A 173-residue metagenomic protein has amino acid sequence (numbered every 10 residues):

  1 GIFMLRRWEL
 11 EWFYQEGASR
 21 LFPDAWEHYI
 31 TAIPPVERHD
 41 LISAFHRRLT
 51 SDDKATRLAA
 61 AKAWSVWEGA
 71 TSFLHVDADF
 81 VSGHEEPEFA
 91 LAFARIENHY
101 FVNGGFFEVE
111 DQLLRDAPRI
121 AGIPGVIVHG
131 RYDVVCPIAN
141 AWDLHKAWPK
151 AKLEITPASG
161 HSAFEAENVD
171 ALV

Functional and structural regions predicted by a protein language model:
G1-H46: A catalytic-pocket lid/entrance helix-loop region that shapes and gates access to the active site across common
V36-H39, S43-H84: Accessory cap/linker subdomain of secreted extracellular hydrolases
W64, I138-K152: Active-site-adjacent alpha-helix of alpha/beta-hydrolase-fold enzymes
D79-A90, A117: Small-residue-rich helix-loop
H99-A117: Active-site nucleophile elbow and catalytic-triad environment of alpha/beta-hydrolase enzymes
E108, V134-N140: Conserved alpha/beta-hydrolase "acid-adjacent" motif
I120-A121, I127-H129, D133: Short beta-strand/loop motif that positions the catalytic acidic residue of the alpha/beta-hydrolase fold
V135, T156-A171: Catalytic histidine-centered segment of alpha/beta-hydrolase-like enzymes
